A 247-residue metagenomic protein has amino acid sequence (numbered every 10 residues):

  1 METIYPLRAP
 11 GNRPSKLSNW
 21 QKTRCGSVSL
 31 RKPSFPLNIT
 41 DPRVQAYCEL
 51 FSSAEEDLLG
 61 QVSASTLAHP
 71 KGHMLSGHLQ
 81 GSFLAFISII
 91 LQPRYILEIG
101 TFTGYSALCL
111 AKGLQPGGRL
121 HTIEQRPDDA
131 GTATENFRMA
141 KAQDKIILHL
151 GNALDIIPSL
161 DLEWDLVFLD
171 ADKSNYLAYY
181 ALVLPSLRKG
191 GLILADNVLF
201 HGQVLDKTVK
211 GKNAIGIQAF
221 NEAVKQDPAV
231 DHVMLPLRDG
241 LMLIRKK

Functional and structural regions predicted by a protein language model:
L7-R8, P14-F168, K173-L194, V198-K247: A short alpha-helical cap/connector motif
